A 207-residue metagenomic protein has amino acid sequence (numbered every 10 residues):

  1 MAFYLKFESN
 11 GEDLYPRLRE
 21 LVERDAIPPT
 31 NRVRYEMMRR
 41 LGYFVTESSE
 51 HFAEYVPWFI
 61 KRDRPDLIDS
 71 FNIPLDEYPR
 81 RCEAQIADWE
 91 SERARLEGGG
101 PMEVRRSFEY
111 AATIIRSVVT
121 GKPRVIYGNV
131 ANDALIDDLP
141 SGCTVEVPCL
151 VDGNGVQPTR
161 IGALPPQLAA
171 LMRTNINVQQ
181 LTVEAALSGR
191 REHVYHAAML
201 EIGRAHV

Functional and structural regions predicted by a protein language model:
M1-R204: Long, compositionally biased stretches enriched for glycine and/or charged residues
